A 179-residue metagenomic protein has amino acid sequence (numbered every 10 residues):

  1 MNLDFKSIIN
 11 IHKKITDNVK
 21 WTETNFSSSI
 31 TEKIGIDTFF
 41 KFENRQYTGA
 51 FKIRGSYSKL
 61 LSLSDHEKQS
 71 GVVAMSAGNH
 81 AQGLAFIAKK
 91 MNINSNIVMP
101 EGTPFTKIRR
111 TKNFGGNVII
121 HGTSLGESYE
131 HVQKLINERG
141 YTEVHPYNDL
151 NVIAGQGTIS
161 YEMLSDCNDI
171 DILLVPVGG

Functional and structural regions predicted by a protein language model:
M1-G179: PLP-dependent amino-acid enzyme catalytic core
